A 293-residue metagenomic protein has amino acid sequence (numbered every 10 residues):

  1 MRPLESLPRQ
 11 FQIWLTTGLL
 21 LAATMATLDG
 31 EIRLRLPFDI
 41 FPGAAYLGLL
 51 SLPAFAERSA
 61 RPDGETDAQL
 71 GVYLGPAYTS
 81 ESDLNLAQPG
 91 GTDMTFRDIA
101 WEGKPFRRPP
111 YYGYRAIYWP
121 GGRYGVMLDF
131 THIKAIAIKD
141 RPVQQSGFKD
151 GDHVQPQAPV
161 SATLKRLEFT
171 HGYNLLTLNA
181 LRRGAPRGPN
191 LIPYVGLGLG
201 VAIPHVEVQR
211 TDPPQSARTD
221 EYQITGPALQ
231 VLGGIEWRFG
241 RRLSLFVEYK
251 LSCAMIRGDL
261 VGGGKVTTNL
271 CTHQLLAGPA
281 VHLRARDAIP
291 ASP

Functional and structural regions predicted by a protein language model:
G30-P120, V206, Q274-P293: Short glycine/proline- and aromatic-enriched beta-strand/turn motifs that initiate or cap beta-hairpins
E65-D67, P76, G121-R123, G188-I192 (+1 more regions): Strand-connecting loop/turn motifs
T66, R108-Y112, T170-L176, L191 (+2 more regions): Residues that define the transmembrane beta-barrel architecture of outer-membrane proteins
S82-Q88, K139-Q144, H205-Q215, R257-G264: Outer-membrane beta-barrel translocator domains and adjoining extracellular loop/strand segments of Gram-negative
G91-R97, V154-A162, Q209-S216, I256-D259: Flexible, solvent-exposed coil segments and beta strand-coil junctions, predominantly the extracellular/periplasmic
I99-E102, A162-F169, P213-E221, V261-T268: Extracellular loop and loop/strand-boundary signature of outer-membrane beta-barrel proteins
I117-T211, L275-R286: Gram-negative (and chloroplast) outer-membrane scaffold detector with strong preference for beta-barrel transmembrane
G234-P293: Predominantly the C-terminal beta-signal and adjacent terminal strand-loop region of outer-membrane beta-barrel
